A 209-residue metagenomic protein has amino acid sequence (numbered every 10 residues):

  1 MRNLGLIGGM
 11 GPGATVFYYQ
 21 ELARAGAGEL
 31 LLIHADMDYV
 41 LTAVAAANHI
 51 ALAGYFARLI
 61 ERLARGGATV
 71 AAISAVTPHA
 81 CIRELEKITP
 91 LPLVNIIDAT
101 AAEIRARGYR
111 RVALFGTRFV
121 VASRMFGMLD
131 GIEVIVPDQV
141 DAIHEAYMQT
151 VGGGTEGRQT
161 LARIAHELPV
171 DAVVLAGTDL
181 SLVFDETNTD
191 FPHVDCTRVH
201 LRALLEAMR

Functional and structural regions predicted by a protein language model:
M1-R209: Non-catalytic structural scaffold of enzyme domains
